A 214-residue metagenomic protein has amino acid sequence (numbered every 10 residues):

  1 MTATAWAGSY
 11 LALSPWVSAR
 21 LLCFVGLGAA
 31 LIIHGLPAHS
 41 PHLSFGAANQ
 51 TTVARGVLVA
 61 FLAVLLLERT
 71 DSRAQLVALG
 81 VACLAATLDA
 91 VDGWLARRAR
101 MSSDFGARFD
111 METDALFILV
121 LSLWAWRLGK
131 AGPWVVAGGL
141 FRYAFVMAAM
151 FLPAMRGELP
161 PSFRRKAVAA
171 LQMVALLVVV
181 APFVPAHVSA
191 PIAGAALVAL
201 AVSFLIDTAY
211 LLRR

Functional and structural regions predicted by a protein language model:
M1-G46, M111-R214: A feature for the membrane-embedded catalytic helix bundles of lipid/isoprenoid biosynthetic enzymes
A19-L31, Q50, G56-S103, H187-A201: Membrane-embedded alpha-helical segments that form the functional core of polytopic membrane enzymes, especially those
V57, T87-L95, R108, E112 (+3 more regions): Active-site His/Glu-centered metal-binding helix of metallohydrolases
A78-L79, D104-A107, P160-S162: The feature identifies polytopic integral membrane transport proteins across all domains of life
V81, G106, W134-G138: Short, surface-exposed loop/turn motifs that are enriched in glycine and acidic residues and include a nearby proline
R100-D104, R108, P153-R156: Short helix/strand-bridging catalytic loops that position acidic/His residues to coordinate divalent metals and engage
